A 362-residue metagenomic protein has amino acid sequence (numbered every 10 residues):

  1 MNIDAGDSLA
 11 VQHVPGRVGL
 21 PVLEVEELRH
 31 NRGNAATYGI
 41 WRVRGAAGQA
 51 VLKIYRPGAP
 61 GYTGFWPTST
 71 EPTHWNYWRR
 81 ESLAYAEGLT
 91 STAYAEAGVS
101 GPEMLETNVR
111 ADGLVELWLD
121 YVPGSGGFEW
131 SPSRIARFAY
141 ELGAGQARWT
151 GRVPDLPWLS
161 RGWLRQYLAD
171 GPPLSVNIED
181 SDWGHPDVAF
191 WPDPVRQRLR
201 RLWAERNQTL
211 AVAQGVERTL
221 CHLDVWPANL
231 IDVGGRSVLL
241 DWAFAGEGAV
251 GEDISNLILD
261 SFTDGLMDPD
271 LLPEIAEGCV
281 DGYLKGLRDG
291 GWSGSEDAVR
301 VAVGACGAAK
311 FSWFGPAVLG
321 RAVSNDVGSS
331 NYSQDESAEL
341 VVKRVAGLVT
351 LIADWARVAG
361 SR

Functional and structural regions predicted by a protein language model:
M1-D112, V233-G234, G360-R362: Conserved NTP-binding catalytic cores of kinases and kinase-like/nucleotidyltransferase enzymes across multiple kinase
N34-A47, V51-L52, R206-E252: Active-site acidic catalytic loop and adjacent metal/ATP-binding pocket of ATP-dependent phosphoryl transfer enzymes
P60-N76, L266-L272, V327-S333: Short, flexible/disordered intra-domain loops and linkers
T70, G251-G290, A308-V327: Active-site activation/catalytic loop segments of kinase-like enzymes and analogous catalytic loops in related
L114-G124: Conserved short submotifs of the Hanks-type protein kinase catalytic core that shape the nucleotide-binding pocket
V122-R137, A144, G151-H222, V233 (+1 more regions): ATP-dependent phospho-/nucleotidyl transfer catalytic cores
G291-K310: All-alpha amphipathic helical-bundle segments outside canonical DNA-binding/catalytic cores that form hydrophobic
A305-R362: ATP/Mg2+ or Mg2+-diphosphate-binding catalytic cores that bind nucleotide phosphates or diphosphates via glycine-rich
